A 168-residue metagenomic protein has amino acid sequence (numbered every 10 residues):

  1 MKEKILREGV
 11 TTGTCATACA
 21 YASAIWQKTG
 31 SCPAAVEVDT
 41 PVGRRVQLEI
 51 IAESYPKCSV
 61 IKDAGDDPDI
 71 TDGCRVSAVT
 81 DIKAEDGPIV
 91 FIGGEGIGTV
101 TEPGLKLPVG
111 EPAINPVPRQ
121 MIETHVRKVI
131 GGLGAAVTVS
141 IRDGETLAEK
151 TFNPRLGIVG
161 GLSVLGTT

Functional and structural regions predicted by a protein language model:
M1-G157: Generic N-terminal targeting/processing segments that precede catalytic cores or assembly contacts
P154-T168: A generic structural signal for tightly packed, nonpolar segments enriched in small/aliphatic residues
